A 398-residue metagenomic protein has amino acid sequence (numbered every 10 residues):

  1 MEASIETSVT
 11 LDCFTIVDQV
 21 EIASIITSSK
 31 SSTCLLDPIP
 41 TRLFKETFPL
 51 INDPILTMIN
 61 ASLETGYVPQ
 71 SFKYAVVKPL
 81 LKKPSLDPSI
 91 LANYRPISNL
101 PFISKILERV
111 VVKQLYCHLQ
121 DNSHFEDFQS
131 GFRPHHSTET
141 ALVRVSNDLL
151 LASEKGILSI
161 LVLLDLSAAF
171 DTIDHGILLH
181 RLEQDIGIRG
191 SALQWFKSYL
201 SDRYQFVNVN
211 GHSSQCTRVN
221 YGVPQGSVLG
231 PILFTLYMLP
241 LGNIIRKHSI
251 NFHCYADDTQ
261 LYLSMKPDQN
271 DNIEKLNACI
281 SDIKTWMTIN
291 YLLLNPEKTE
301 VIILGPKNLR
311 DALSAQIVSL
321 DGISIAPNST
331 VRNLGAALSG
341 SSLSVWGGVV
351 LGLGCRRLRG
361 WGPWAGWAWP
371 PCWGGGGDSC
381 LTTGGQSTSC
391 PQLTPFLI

Functional and structural regions predicted by a protein language model:
M1-A92, S98, F102, I106 (+3 more regions): Surface-exposed loop/turn segments and immediately adjacent short secondary-structure elements within folded domains
D12, D268, L293-S329: Short, conserved micro-motifs composed of acidic
I22, I26, L35, I55 (+18 more regions): Mobile genetic element proteins and their domesticated derivatives, centered on retroelements and DNA transposons
S32-I39, S89-N99, T140-H180: Conserved catalytic palm subdomain of right-hand nucleotidyl-transferase polymerases, strongest for RNA-directed enzymes
L35, Y74-V77, R95, Q129 (+7 more regions): Catalytic palm active-site di-aspartate
V111-Q129, E154, P231-S264: Active-site palm subdomain of RNA-directed nucleic acid polymerases
L166-A256: Conserved polymerase palm-domain catalytic core
A168-I186, Q260-K284, T288: Catalytic palm subdomain of template-directed nucleic-acid polymerases, centered on the conserved carboxylate motif
